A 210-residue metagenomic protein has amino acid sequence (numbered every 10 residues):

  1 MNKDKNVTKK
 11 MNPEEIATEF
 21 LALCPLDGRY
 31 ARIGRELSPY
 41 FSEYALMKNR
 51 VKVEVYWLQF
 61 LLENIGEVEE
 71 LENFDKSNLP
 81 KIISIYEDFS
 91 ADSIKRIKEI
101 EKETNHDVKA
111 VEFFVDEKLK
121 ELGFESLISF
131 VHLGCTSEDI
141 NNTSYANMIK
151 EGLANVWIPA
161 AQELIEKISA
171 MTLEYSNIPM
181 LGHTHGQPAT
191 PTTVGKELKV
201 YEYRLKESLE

Functional and structural regions predicted by a protein language model:
D4-E210: A helix-coil-helix interface module used to build multimeric assemblies and to scaffold catalytic/cofactor sites
